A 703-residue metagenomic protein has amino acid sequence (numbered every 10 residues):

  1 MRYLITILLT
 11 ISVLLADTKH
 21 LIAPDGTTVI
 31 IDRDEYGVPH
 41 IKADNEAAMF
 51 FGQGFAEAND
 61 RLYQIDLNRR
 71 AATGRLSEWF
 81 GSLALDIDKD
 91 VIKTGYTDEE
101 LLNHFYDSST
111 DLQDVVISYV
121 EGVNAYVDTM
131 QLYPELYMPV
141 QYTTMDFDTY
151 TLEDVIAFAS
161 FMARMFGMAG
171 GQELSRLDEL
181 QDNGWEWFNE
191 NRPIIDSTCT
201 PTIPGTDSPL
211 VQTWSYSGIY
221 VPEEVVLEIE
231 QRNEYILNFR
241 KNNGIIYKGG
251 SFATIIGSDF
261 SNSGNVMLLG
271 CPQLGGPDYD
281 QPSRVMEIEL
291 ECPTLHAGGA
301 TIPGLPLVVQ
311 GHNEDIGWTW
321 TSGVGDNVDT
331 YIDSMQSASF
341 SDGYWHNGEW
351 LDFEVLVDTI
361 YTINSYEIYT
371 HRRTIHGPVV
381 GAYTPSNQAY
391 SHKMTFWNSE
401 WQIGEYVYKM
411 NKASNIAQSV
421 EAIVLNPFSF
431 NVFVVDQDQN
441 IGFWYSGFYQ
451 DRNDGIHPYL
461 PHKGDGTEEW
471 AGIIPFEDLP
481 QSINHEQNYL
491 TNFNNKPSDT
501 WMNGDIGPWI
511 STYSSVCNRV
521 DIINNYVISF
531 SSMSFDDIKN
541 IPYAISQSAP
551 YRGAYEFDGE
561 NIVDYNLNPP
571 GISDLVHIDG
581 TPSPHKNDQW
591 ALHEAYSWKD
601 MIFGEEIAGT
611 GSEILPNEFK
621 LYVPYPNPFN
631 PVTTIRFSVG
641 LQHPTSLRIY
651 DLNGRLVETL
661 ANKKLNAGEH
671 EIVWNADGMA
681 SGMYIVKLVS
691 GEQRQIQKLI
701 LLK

Functional and structural regions predicted by a protein language model:
D17-Y279, C292-L295, G299: Substrate-recognition/specificity elements adjacent to catalytic centers across diverse enzyme folds
A169-Q172, D178-N183, S399-E400, G404 (+4 more regions): Ordered core of a single globular domain
L295, E314, W320-P461: Glycine- and hydrophobic-rich flexible loops that cap the catalytic core of alpha/beta enzyme folds
V328, F428-F530, N561, V576-H577 (+3 more regions): Hydrophobic alpha-helical segments
A608-Y625, F629-I649, E671-D677, S690-Q693: Glycine-centered coil/turn sites that cap beta-strands in beta-rich domains
Y650-V657, Y684: Short, glycine-anchored, charge-dense loop/turn motifs used at functional sites
A661-I696: Short, surface-exposed loop/turn motifs with a glycine/proline- and acidic-biased composition
K698-K703: Short beta-strand edge segments in extracellular beta-sheet folds
